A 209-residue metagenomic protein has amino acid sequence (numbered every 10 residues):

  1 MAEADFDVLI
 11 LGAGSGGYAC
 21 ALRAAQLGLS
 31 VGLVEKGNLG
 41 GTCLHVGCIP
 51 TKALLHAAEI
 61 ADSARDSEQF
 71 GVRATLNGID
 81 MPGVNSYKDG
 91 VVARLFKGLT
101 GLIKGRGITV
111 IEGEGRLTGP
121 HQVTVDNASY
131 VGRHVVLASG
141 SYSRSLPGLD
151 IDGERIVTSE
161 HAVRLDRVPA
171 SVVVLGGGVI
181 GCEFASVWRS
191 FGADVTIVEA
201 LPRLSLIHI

Functional and structural regions predicted by a protein language model:
A2-F6, L22-L29, V34-V168, L201-S205: Glycine-rich flavin
E3-G14, A170-L175: Beta1/beta-strand and adjacent pyrophosphate-binding region of the FAD-binding site in flavoprotein oxidoreductases
V8-G32, F184-R189: N-terminal Rossmann-like FAD-binding beta1-loop-alpha1 element of flavoenzymes
G12-G17, G140, G176-G181: Conserved phosphate-binding and hydrolysis motifs of nucleotide-dependent enzymes
R167-A200: Rossmann-like NAD(P)H-binding beta-loop-alpha module
I207-I209: Conserved small/polar residues in nucleotide/adenosyl-binding loops
